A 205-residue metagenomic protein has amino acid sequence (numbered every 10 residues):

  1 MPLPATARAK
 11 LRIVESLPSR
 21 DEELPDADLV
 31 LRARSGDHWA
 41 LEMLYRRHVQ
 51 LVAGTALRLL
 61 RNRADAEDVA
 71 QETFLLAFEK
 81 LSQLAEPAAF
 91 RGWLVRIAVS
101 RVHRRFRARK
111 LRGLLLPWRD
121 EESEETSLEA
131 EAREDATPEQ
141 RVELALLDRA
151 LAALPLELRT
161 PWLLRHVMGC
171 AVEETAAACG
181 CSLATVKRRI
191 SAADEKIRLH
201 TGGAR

Functional and structural regions predicted by a protein language model:
M1-S35, W39, M43-R47, K110-L183 (+1 more regions): Intrinsic, short, N-terminal disordered tails of RNA polymerase sigma-factor systems
L29, Y45, A53, R63-K80 (+1 more regions): Conserved RNAP core-binding helix
E42, G54, E67-D68, A88 (+3 more regions): Residue-level preference for short helical/loop micro-motifs built around acidic side chains
L44, H48, V52, T73 (+2 more regions): Residue-level preference for hydrophobic side chains embedded in well-ordered alpha helices
Y45-R63, K80, L151, H200-G203: Amphipathic, Lys/Arg- and hydrophobic-enriched alpha-helical face
V49, R63, E67, L81-P87 (+3 more regions): A short, glycine- and basic residue-enriched loop/turn that sits immediately adjacent to a domain's principal
E79-E86, R96-P117, Q140, R198: Arg/Lys-rich amphipathic alpha helix in sigma70-family domain 2
